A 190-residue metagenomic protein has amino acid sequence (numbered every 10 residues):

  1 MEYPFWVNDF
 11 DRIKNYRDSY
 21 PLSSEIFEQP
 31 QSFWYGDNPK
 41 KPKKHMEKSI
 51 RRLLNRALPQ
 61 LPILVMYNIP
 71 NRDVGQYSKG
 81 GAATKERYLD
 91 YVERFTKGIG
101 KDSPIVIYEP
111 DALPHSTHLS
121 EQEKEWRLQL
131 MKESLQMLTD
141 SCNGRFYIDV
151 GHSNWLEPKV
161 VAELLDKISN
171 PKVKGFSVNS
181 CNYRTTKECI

Functional and structural regions predicted by a protein language model:
E2-G98: N-terminal carbohydrate-binding/catalytic regions of secreted carbohydrate-active enzymes
S32-F33, P59-V65, S103-I107, N143-Y147 (+1 more regions): Structural preference for beta-strand elements that scaffold enzyme active sites
I63-I69, T84-L89, G98, P104-H115 (+3 more regions): Mobile, glycine-rich extracellular loop/lid and propeptide segments that shape or gate substrate/ligand access
R72-Q76, P114-H118, W155-K159, R184-E188: Extracytoplasmic/secreted cell-surface and envelope-processing proteins
L89-S103, E163-F176: Structural recognition of alpha->loop->beta junctions
L119-S120, K124-S134, L156-S169, E188-I190: Distinct, well-ordered alpha-helical segments
S134-R145: A non-catalytic structural micro-motif
P171-I190: Catalytic alpha/beta core domains of metabolic enzymes, predominantly
